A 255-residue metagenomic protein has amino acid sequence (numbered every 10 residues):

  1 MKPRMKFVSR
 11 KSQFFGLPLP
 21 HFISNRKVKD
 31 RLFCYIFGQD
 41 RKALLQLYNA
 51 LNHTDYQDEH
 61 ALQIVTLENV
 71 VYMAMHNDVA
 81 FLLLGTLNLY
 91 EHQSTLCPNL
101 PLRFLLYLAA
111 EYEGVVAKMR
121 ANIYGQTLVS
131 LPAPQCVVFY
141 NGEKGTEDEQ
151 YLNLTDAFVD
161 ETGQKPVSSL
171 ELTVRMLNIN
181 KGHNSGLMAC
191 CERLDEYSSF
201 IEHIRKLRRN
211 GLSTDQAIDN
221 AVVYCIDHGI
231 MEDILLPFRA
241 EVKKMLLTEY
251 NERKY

Functional and structural regions predicted by a protein language model:
M1-Y255: Elongated, amphipathic alpha-helical interaction scaffolds
